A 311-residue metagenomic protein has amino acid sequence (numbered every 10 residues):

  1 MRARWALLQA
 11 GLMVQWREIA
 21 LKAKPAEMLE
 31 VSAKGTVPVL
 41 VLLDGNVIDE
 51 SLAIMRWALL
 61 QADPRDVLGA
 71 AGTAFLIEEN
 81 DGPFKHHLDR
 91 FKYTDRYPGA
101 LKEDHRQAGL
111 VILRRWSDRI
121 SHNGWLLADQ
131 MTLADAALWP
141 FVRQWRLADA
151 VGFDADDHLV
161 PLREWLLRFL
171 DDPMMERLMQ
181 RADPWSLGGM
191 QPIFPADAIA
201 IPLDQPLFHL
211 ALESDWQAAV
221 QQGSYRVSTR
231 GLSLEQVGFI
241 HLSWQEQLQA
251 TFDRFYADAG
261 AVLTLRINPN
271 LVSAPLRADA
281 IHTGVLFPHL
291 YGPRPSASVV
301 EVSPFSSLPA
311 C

Functional and structural regions predicted by a protein language model:
M1-L110, S117: GST-like domain detector, emphasizing the conserved glutathione-binding G-site in the N-terminal thioredoxin-like
L7, F169, L248: Hydrophobic pocket/interface hotspot
A53, M174, Q247: Residue-level recognition of oxygen-bearing side chains
D66-A70, L88, L126-D129, E176-Q180: Short, hydrophobic secondary-structure boundary micro-motifs
L76-D171: GST-like fold's C-terminal all-alpha helical module
D156-L187, P269-L271: A contiguous, mid-protein "functional segment" used to position or interact with cofactors/ions or partner subunits
A182-P202: Acidic/histidine-enriched, glycine/proline-rich intrinsically disordered or flexible terminal extensions
I199-C311: Conserved, structured core segments of small domains
